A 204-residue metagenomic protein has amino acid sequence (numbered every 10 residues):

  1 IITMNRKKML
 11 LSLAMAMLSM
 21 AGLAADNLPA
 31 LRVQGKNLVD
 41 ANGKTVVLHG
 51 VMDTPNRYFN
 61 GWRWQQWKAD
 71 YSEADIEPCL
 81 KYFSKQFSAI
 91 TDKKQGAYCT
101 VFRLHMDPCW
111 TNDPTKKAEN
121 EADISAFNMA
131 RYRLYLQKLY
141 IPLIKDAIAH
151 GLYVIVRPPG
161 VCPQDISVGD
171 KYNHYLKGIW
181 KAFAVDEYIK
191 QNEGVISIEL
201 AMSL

Functional and structural regions predicted by a protein language model:
I2-L13: Bacterial N-terminal signal peptides that target proteins for export
S12-A21: Bacterial N-terminal signal peptides
A24-A25: Sec-dependent signal peptide cleavage junction
L28-L204: Active-site mouth of glycoside hydrolases
